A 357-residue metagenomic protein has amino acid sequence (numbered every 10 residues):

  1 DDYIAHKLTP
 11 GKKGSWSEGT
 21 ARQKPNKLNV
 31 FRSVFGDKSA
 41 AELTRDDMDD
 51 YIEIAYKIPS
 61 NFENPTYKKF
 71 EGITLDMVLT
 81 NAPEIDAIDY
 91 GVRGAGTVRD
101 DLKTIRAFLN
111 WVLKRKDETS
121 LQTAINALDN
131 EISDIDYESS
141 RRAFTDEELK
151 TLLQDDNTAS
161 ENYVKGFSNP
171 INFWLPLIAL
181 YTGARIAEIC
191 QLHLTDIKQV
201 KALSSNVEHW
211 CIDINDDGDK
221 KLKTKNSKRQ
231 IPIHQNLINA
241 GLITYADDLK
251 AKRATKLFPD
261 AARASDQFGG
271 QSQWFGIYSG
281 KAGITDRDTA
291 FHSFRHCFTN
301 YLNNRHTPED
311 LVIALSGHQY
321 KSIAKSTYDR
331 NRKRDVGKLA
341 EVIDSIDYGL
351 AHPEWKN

Functional and structural regions predicted by a protein language model:
D1-K27, G36-A40: Short, aromatic/basic-rich helix-turn unit that serves as a nucleic-acid recognition element
K27-V30, K38-D46, N61-A127: N-terminal DNA-binding recognition helix of tyrosine site-specific recombinases/integrases
A82-K103, T123-I186, C190: Basic, Lys/Arg- and aromatic-enriched nucleic-acid-binding interface segment
G96, W174-L177, Y181, G270 (+1 more regions): C-terminal catalytic core of tyrosine-transesterase DNA break-rejoin enzymes
F108, L149, D156, D217-G218 (+2 more regions): Active-site/catalytic core of tyrosine-dependent DNA strand-transfer enzymes
N110-A124, I171, A179-E208, E309-A314: Short, charged phosphate-coordinating catalytic segments
N130, Q191-A240: Conserved tyrosine-mediated DNA breakage-rejoining catalytic core shared by Y-recombinases
A143, S316-W355: Catalytic-site neighborhood detector that most strongly recognizes the C-terminal catalytic loop/helix of tyrosine
